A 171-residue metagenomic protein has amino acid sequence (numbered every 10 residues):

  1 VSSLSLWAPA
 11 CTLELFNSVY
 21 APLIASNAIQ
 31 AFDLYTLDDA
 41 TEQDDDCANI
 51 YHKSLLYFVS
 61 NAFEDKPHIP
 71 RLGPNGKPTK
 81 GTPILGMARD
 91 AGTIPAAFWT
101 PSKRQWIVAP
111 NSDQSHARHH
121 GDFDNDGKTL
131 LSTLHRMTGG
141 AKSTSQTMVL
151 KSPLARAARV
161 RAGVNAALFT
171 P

Functional and structural regions predicted by a protein language model:
V1-S3, P9-L168: Lipolytic serine-hydrolase domain surface
